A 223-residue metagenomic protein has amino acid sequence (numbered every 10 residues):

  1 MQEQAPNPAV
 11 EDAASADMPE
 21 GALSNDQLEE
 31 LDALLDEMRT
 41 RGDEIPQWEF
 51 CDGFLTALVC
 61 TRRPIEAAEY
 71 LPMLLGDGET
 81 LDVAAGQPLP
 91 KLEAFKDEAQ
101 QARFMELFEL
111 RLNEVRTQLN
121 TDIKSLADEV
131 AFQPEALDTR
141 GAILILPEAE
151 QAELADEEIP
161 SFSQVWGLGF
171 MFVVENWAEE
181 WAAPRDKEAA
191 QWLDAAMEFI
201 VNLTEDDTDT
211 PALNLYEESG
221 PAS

Functional and structural regions predicted by a protein language model:
M1-G167, M171-S223: Domain-length accessory/inserted modules outside core catalytic folds
